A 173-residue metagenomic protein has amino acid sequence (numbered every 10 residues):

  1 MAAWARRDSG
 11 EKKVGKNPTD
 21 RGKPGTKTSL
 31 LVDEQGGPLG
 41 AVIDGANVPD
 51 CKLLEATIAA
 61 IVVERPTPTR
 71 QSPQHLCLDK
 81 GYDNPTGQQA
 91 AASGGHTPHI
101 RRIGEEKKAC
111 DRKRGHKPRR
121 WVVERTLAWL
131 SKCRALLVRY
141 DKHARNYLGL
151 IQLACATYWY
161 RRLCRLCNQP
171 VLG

Functional and structural regions predicted by a protein language model:
M1-P18, V32-E34: Active-site- or DNA-interface-adjacent structural scaffold in DNA-acting proteins
D20-K23: Short loop/turn motifs at secondary-structure junctions and domain boundaries
T26-P38, N47, L54-T57: Short conserved beta-strand segments at catalytic cores or DNA/RNA-binding microdomains of nucleic-acid binding
K27-L30, G40, A128, V138 (+1 more regions): Conserved, well-structured core segments
V42-T67: Active-site beta-loop-alpha junctions of metal-dependent nucleic acid enzymes, especially the RNase H-like/DDE
L54, D79, L153: Residue-level signal for inorganic ion chemistry
P66-A144: Helix-centered, glycine/charged polyanion-binding patches within enzymatic domains that contact phosphate-containing
G149-G173: C-terminal domain-tail junction helix/linker
